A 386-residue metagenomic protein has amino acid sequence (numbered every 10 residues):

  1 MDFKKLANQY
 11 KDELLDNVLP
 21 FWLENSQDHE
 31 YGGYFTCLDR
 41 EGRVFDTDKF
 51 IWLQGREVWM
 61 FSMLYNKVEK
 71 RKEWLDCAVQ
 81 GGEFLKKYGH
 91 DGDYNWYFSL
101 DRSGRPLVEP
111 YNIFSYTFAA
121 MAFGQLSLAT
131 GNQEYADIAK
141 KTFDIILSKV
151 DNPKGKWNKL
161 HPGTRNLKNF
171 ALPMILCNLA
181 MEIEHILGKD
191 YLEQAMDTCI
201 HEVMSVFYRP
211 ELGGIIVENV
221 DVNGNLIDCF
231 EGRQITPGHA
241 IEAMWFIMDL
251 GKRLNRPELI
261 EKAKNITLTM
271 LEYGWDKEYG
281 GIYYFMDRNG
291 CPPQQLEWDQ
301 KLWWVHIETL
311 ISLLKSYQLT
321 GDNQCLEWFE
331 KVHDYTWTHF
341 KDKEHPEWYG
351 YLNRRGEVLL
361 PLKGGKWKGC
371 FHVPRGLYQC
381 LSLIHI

Functional and structural regions predicted by a protein language model:
M1-I384: Glycan-recognition and catalytic cores of secretory/periplasmic carbohydrate-active enzymes
